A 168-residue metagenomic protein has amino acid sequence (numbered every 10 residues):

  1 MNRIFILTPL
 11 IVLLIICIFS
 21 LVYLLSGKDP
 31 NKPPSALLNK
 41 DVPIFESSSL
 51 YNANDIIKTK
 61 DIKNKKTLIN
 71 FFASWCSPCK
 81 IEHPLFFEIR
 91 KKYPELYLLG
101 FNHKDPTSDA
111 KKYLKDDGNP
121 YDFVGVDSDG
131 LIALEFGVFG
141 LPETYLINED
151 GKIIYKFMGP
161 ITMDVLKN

Functional and structural regions predicted by a protein language model:
M1-S48: N-terminal targeting signals for export/organelle localization
L50-N52, S74, S128, E149: Short, ordered coil/turn segments that flank beta-strands lining enzyme active or ligand-binding pockets
I57-K80, F86: Short active-site neighborhood of thiol/selenol oxidoreductases, capturing the structured segment around
K63-T67, A110, P120: Conserved N-terminal glycine/acidic-rich loop preference
L68-I69, L98, T144: Hydrophobic beta-strand anchors of alpha/beta hydrolase catalytic cores
K80-G118, S128-E135: Structural microenvironment flanking redox-active thiols in thiol-disulfide oxidoreductases
K115-P120, D127-N168: Thiol/disulfide oxidoreductase modules built on the thioredoxin-like
